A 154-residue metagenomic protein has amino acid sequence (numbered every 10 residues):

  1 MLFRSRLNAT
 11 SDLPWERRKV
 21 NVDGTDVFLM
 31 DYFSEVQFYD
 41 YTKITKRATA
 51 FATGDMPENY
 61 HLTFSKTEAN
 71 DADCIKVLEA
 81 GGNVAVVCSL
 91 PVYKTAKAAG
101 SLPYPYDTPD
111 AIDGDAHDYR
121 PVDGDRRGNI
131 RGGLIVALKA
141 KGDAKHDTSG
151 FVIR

Functional and structural regions predicted by a protein language model:
M1-R154: Class I S-adenosyl-L-methionine
